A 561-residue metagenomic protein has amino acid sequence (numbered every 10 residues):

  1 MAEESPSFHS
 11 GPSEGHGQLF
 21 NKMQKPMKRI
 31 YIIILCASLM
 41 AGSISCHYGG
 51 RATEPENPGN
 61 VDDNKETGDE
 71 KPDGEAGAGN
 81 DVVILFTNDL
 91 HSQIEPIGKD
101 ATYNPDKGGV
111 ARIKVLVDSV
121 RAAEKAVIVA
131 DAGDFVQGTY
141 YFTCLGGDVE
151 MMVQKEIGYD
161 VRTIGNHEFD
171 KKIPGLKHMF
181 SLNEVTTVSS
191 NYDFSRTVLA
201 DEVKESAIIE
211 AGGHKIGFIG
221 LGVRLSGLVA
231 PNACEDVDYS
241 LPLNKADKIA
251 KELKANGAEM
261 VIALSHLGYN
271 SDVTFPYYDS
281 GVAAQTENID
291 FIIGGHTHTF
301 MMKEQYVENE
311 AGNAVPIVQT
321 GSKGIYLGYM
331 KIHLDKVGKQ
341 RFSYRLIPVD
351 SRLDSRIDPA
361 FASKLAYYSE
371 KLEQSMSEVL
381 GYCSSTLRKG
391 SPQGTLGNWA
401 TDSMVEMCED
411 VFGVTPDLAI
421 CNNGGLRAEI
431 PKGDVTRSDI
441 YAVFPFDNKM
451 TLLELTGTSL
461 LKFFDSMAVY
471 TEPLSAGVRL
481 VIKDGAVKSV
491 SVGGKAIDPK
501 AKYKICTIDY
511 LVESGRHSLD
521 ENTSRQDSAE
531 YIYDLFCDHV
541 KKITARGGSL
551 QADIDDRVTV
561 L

Functional and structural regions predicted by a protein language model:
Q24-I30: Positively charged n-region of N-terminal signal peptides that target proteins for export
L35-M40: Hydrophobic helical h-region of N-terminal Sec-dependent signal peptides in bacterial secretory/periplasmic proteins
G42-S45: C-terminal motif of bacterial Sec signal peptides marking the signal peptidase cleavage site
H47-R51, D69-D350, T395-L396, A400-E406 (+6 more regions): Acidic, metal/ion-coordinating pockets
A78-V83, Q93, N104-P105, R112 (+3 more regions): Feature captures C-terminal
S343-R356, G493-K495: Short, solvent-exposed aromatic-acidic interface loops
S355-V435: Hard-cation-handling environments
